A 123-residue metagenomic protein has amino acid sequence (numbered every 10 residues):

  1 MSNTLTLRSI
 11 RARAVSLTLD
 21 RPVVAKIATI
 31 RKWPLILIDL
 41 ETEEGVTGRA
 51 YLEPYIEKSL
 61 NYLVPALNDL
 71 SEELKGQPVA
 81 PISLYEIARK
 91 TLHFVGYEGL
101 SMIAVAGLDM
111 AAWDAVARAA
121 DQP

Functional and structural regions predicted by a protein language model:
S2-E44, R49, E53-Y55: Structured beta-strand/loop patches that form or line metal/cofactor-binding pockets in enzymes
S9, E41-A119: Metal- or metallocofactor-binding catalytic centers and their adjacent structured scaffolds across diverse enzyme
